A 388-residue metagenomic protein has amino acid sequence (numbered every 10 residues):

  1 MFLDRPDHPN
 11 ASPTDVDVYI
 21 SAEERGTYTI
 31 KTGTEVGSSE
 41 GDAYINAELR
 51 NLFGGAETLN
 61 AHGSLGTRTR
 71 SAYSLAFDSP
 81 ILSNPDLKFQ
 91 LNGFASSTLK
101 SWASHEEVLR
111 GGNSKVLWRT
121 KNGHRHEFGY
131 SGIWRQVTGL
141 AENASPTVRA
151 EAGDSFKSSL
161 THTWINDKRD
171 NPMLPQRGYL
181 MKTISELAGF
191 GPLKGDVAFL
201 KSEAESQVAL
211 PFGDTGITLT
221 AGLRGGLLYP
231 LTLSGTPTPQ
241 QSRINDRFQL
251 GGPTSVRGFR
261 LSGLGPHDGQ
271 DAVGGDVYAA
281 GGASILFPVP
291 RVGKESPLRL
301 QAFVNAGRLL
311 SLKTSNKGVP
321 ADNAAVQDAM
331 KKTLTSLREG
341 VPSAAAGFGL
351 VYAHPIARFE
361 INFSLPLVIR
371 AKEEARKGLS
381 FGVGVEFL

Functional and structural regions predicted by a protein language model:
M1, R291-G293, H354: Short secondary-structure junctions
M1-K182, T254-G258, S262-H267, G340-V341 (+1 more regions): Gram-negative/organellar outer-membrane beta-barrel architecture
V36-S38, F212-D214, V304, Y352-I356: A generic beta-sheet turn/junction motif
N143-T333, E373, F381-E386: C-terminal outer-membrane beta-barrel translocator/porin domains of Gram-negative envelope proteins and their
A279, S296-L300, P342-A346, P355-F359 (+1 more regions): A short pocket-lining beta-strand/turn micro-motif at the edge of beta-sheets
P320-L367: C-terminal structured "cap/appendage" subdomains that terminate the fold
